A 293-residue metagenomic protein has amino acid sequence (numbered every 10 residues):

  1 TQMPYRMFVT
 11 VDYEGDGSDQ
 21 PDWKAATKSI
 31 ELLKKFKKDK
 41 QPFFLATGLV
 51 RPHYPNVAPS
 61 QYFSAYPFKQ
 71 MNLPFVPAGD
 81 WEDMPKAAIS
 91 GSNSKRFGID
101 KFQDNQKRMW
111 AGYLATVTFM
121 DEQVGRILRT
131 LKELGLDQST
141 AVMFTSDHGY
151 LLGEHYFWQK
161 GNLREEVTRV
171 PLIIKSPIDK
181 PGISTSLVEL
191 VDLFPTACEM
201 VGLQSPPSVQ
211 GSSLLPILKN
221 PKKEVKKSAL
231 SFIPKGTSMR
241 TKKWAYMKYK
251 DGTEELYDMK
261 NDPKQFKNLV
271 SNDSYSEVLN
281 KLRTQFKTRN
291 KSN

Functional and structural regions predicted by a protein language model:
T1-T27, L32-L187, M200-S208, K248 (+1 more regions): Active-site-proximal cap/lid insertion segments
F36, H148-E154, K160, K175 (+5 more regions): C-terminal cap/loop subdomain of S1 sulfatases and analogous C-terminal strand-loop tails that border
L218, V270-D273: A general structural motif at alpha-helix termini
Q265-L269: Carboxylate-dense, calcium-coordinating segments in secreted/extracellular and ER-lumen proteins
